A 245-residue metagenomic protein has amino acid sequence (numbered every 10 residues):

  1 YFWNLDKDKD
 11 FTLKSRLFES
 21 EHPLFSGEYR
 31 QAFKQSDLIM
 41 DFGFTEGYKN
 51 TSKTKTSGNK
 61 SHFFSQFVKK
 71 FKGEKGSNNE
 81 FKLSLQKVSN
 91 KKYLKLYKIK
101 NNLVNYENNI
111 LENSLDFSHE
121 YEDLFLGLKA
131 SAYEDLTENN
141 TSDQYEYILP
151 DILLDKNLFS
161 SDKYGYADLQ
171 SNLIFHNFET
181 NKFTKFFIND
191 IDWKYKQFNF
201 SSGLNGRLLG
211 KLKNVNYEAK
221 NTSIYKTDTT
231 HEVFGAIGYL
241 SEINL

Functional and structural regions predicted by a protein language model:
Y1-L245: Outer-membrane beta-barrel proteins and related beta-barrel translocases across Gram-negative bacteria
